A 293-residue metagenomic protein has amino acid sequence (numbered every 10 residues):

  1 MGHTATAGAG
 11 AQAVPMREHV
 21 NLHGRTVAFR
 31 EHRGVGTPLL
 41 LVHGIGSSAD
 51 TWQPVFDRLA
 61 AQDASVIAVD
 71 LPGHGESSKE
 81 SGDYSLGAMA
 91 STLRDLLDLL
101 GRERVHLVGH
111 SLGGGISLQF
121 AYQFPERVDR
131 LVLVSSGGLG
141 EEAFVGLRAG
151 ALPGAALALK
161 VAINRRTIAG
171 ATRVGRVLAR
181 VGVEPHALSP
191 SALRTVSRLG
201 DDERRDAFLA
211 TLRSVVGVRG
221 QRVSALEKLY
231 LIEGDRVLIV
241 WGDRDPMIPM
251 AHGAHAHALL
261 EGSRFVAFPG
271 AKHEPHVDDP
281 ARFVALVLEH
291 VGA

Functional and structural regions predicted by a protein language model:
M1-L39, A61-A64, S91, R102-R104 (+5 more regions): Alpha/beta-hydrolase fold catalytic core
H23-R25, I67-L112, F144, A285: Active-site loop/oxyanion-hole signature of alpha/beta-hydrolase fold enzymes
R25, E31-E76: Conserved HGGG/HGGXW glycine-rich cap/lid loop of the alpha/beta-hydrolase fold
H43-I45, V105, G109-G114, G242: Conserved alpha/beta-hydrolase "nucleophile elbow" surrounding the catalytic nucleophile
Y122, L131-R165: Flexible "cap/lid" loop of the alpha/beta hydrolase fold
G200-G253: Conserved serine/cysteine hydrolase catalytic core
H257-H273: Catalytic histidine neighborhood in serine/cysteine hydrolases with alpha/beta-hydrolase-type architecture
F268-P280, V284: Catalytic histidine-centered segment of alpha/beta-hydrolase-like enzymes
